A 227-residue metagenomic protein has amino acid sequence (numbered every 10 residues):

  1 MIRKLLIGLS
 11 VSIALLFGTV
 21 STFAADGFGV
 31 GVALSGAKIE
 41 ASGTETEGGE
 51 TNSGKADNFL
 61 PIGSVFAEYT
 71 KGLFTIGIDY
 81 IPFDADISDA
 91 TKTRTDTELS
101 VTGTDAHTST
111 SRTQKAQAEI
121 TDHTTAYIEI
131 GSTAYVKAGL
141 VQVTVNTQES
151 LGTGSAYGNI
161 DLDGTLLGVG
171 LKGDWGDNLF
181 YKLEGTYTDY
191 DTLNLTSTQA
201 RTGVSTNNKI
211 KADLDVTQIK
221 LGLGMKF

Functional and structural regions predicted by a protein language model:
M1-G27, F227: Cleavable N-terminal export/targeting peptides
A25-K38, A134: Transmembrane beta-strand segments of Gram-negative outer membrane beta-barrel proteins
A37-G63, Y157-L162: Surface-exposed strand-loop-strand hairpins of Gram-negative outer-membrane beta-barrel proteins
K38, F66-T153, N159-T165, G173-N178 (+2 more regions): Gram-negative (and chloroplast) outer-membrane scaffold detector with strong preference for beta-barrel transmembrane
S42-T46, Q148-T153, L195-S197: Short acidic, glycine/proline-rich loop/turn micro-motifs
E47-N52, H107-T113, L151-S155, T202-N207: Extracytoplasmic loops and strand-loop junctions of Gram-negative outer membrane beta-barrel proteins
F180-T186: Conserved active-site loop/cleft motifs that coordinate metal ions or position small ligands
